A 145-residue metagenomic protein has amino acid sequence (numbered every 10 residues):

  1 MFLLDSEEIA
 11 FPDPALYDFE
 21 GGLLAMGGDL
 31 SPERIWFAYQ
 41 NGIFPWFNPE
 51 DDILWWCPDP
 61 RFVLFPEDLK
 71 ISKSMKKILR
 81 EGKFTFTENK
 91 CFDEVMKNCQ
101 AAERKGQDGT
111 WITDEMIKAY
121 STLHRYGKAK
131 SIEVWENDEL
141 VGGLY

Functional and structural regions predicted by a protein language model:
M1-Y145: N-acyltransferase acceptor-side catalytic subdomain
